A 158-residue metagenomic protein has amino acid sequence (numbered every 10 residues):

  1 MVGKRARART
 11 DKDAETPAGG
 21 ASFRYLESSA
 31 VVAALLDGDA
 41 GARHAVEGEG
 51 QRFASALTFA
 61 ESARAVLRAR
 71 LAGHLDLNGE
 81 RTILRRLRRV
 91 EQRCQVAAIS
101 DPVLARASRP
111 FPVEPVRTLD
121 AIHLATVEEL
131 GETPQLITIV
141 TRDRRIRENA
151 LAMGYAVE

Functional and structural regions predicted by a protein language model:
M1-F59, A69-T82, Y155: Short, well-structured N-terminal submotif of metal-dependent ribonuclease cores
V2-K12, R93-R145: Active-site neighborhoods of divalent-metal-dependent phosphate/nucleic-acid chemistry enzymes
A33-L35, A65, N149: Residues that scaffold the ATP/ADP-binding catalytic core of kinase and kinase-like folds
G38-D39, L57-P112: Active-site-proximal, substrate-binding regions of enzyme catalytic domains and RNA-binding/basic surfaces
F53, A97, E158: General small-molecule cofactor/ligand-binding pocket signal
Q135-I137, R145-E158: C-terminal binding/interaction regions
